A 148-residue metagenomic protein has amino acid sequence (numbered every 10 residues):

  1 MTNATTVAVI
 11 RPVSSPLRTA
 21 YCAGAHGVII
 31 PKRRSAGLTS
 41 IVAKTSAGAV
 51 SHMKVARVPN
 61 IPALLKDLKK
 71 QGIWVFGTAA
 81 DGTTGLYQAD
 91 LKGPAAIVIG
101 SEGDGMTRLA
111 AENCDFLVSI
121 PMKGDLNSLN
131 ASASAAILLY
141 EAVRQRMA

Functional and structural regions predicted by a protein language model:
M1-A148: Post-transcriptional modification and biogenesis factors for structured RNAs of the translation apparatus
